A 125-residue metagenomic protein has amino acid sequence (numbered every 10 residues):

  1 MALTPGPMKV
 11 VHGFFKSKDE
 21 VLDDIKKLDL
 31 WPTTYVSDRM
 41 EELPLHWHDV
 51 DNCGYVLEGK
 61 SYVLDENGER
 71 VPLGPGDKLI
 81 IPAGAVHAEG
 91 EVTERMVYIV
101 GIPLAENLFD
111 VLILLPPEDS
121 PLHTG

Functional and structural regions predicted by a protein language model:
M1-V36, P44, P117-G125: A short, N-terminal "cap"/entry segment at the start of jelly-roll beta-barrel domains of the cupin/DSBH fold
E41-W47: Catalytic core of non-heme Fe(II) oxygenases with the double-stranded beta-helix
W47-V63: Short, conserved beta-strand element in jelly-roll/cupin
N67-A83: Short acidic-glycine-tyrosine-enriched beta hairpin
A83-F109: Ligand-binding loop in jelly-roll beta-barrel domains
L104-L122: Short peripheral tails and domain-boundary helices/loops at the edges of structured domains
